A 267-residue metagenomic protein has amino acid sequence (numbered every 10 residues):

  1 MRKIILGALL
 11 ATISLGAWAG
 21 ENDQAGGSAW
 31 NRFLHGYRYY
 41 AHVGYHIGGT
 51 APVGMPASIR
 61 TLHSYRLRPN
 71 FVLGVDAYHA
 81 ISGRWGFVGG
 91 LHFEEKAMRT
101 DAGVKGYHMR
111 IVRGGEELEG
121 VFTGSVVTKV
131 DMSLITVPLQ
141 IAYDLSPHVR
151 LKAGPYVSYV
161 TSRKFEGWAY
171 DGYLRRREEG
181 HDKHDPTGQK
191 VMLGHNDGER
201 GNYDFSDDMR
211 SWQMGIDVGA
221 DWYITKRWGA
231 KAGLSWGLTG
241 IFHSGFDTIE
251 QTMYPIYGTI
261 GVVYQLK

Functional and structural regions predicted by a protein language model:
M1-L34, K267: Cleavable N-terminal export/targeting peptides
L34, A80-S82, S146, T225-R227 (+1 more regions): Outer-membrane beta-barrel channels and translocator barrels
Y37-Y39, P69-V75, I135-L139, M214-V218 (+1 more regions): Hydrophobic, lipid-facing positions within transmembrane beta-strands of outer-membrane proteins
Y39-V43, G89-L91, L139, A153 (+3 more regions): Membrane-embedded beta-strand positions of outer-membrane beta-barrel proteins
G49-R68, K96-S133, V160-Q213, G240-Y257: Extracellular/periplasm-exposed beta-strand and loop segments of Gram-negative cell-envelope proteins, dominated by
A77-H79, E95, Y143, Y159 (+3 more regions): Residue-level signature of outer-membrane beta-barrel architecture
R84-F87, H148-L151, K226-A232: Repeated loop/turn-to-beta-strand initiation elements of outer-membrane beta-barrel proteins
W222-Y223, Y254-K267: Outer-membrane beta-barrel "beta-signal"
